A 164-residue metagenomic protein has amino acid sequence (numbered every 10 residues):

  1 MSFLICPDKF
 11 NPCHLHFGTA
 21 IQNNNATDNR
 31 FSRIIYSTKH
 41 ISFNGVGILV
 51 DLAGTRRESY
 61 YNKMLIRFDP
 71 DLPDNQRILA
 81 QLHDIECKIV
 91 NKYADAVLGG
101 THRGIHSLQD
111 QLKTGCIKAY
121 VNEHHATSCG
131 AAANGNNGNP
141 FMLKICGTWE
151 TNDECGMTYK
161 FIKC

Functional and structural regions predicted by a protein language model:
M1-G100: OB-fold ssDNA-binding interfaces and closely related basic DNA-contact patches used across DNA replication/repair
F43, S59, D110-L112, E154: A generic structural signal for short, non-catalytic loop/turn and secondary-structure boundary residues
R67, K118, P140-K144, K160-I162: Beta-strand cores of modular interaction/reader domains in eukaryotic scaffold and signaling proteins, especially PDZ
K88-A133: Acidic, glycine-rich flexible loop segments
L112-T114, N136-P140, E154-G156: Eukaryote-biased feature marking scaffold/signaling PDZ-domain proteins and nuclear chromatin regulators
G135-W149: Short, compact, well-ordered microdomains
I145-C164: OB-fold single-stranded nucleic acid-binding module
